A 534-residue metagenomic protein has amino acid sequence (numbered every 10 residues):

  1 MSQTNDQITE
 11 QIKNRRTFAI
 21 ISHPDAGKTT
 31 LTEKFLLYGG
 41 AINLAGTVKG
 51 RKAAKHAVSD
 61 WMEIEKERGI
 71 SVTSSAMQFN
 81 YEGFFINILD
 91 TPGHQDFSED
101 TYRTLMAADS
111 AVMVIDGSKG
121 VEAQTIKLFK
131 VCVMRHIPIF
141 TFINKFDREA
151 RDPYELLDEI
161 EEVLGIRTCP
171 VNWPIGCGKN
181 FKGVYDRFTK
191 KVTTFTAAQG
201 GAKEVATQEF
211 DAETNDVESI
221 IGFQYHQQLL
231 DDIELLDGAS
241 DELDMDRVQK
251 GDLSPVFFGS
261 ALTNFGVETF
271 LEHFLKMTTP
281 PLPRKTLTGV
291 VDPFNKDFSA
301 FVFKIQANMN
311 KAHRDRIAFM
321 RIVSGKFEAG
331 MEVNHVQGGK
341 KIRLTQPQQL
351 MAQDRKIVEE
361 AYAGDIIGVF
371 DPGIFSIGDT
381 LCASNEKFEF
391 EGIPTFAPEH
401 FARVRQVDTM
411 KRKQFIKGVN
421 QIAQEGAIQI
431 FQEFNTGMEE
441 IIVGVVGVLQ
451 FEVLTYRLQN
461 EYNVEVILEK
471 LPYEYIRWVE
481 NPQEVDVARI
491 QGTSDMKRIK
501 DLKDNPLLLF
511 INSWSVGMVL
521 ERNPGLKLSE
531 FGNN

Functional and structural regions predicted by a protein language model:
M1-N534: Structural and coupling elements of P-loop NTPases
